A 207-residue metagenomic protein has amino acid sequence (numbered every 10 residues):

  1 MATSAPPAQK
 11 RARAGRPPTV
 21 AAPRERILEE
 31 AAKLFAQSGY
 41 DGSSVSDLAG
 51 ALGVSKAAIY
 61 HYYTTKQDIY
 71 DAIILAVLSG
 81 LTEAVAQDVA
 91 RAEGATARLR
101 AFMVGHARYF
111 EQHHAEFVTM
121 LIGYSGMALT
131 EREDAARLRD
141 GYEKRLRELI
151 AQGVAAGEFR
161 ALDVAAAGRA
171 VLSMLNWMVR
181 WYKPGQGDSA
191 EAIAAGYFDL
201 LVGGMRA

Functional and structural regions predicted by a protein language model:
M1-A22: N-terminal intrinsically disordered/low-complexity leader segments
T3-A5, A161-R180, A192-G204: Hydrophobic alpha-helical segments that form the core of small-molecule binding pockets and/or dimer interfaces
V20, L28, Y70, I74 (+5 more regions): Amphipathic, non-transmembrane alpha-helical scaffold segments
R26, E30-D68, A72: Helix-turn-helix
A72, A86-H114, G168-V171: Hydrophobic alpha-helical connector segments
S79-E83, T130-A155, A165-R169, A192: Amphipathic alpha-helical packing segments from all-alpha helical-bundle domains
E111-T130, P184: Amphipathic alpha-helical segments used for helix-helix packing
